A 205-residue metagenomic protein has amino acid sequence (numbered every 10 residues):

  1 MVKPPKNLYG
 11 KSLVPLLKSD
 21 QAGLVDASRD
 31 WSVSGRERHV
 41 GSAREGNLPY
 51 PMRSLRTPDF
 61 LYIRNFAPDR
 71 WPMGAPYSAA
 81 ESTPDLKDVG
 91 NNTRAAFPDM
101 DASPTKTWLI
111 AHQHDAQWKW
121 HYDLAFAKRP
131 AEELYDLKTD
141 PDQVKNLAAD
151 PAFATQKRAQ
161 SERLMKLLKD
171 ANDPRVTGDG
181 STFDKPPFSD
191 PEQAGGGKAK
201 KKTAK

Functional and structural regions predicted by a protein language model:
M1-L55, P72-G74, A80, K145-N146 (+2 more regions): Polar, surface-exposed loop/tail segments that function as active-site lids or cofactor/substrate-recognition elements
K3-P4, W71, F97, D173 (+2 more regions): Intrinsic-disorder/low-complexity coil detector
L8-Y9, A67, G180: Proline- and acidic/polar-enriched loop/turn elements at helix boundaries
S12, E37, P76, E81-S82 (+5 more regions): Compositionally biased, intrinsically disordered low-complexity regions
A22, F60, K169-D173: Generic structural signal for secondary-structure transition and capping sites
V40-A149: C-terminal, low-complexity/hydrophilic appendages and adjacent surface loops of extracellular/periplasmic anionic
I110-E132, L137-K205: Long, internal low-complexity/basic segments
